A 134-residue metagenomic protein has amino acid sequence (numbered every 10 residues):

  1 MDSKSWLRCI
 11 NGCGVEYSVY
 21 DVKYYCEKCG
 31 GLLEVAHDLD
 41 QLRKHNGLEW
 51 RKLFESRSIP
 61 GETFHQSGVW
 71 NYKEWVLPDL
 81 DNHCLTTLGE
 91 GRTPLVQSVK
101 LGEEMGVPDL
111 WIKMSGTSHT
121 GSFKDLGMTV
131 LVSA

Functional and structural regions predicted by a protein language model:
M1-A134: PLP-dependent amino-acid enzyme catalytic core
